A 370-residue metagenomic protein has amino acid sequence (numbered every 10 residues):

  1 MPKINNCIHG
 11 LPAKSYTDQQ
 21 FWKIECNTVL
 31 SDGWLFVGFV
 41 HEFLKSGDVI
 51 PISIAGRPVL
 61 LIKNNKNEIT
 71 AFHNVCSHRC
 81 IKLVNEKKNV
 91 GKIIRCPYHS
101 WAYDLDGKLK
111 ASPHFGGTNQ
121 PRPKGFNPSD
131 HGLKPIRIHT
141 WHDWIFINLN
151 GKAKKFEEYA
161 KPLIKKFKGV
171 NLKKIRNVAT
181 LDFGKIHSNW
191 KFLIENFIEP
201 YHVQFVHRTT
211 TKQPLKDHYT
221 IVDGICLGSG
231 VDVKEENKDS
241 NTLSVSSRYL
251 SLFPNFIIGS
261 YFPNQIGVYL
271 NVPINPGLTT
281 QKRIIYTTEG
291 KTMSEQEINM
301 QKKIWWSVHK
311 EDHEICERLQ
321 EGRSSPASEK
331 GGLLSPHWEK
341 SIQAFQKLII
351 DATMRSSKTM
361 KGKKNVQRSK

Functional and structural regions predicted by a protein language model:
M1-A13, K173-I175: Short, contiguous pre-domain boundary segments
C7-H9, K14-R57: Glycine/alanine-rich phosphate-binding loops at beta-alpha junctions
P12-K14, F39, N127, K155 (+1 more regions): Short, solvent-exposed coil/turn linker segments
L30-W34, I81, H202: Generic structural signal for secondary-structure transition and capping sites
S31-G38, E42-L44, G117-R122, L250-N255: Short Pro/Gly-enriched beta-strand edge/turn motifs at strand-loop
F36-V37, E42-L44, H114, T211-H218 (+1 more regions): Short, charge- and proline-biased low-complexity linear segments that act as flexible interaction/docking motifs
E42-N150: Rieske [2Fe-2S] iron-sulfur-binding domain
I62, E68, N74, H139-T140 (+1 more regions): C-terminal catalytic domain of Rieske-type non-heme iron oxygenases
